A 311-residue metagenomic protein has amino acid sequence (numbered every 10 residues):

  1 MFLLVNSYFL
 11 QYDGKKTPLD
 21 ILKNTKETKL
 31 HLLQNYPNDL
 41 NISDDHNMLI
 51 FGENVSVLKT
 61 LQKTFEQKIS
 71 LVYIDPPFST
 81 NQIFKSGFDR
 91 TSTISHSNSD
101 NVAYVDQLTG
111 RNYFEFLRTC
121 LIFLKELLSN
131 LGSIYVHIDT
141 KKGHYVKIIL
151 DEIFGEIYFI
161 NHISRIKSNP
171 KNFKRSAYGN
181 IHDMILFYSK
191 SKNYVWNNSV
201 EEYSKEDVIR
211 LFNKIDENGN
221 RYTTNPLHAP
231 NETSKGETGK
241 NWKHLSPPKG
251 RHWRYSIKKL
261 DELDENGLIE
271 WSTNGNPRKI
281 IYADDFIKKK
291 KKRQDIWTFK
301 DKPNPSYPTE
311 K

Functional and structural regions predicted by a protein language model:
F2-K311: Class I S-adenosyl-L-methionine
